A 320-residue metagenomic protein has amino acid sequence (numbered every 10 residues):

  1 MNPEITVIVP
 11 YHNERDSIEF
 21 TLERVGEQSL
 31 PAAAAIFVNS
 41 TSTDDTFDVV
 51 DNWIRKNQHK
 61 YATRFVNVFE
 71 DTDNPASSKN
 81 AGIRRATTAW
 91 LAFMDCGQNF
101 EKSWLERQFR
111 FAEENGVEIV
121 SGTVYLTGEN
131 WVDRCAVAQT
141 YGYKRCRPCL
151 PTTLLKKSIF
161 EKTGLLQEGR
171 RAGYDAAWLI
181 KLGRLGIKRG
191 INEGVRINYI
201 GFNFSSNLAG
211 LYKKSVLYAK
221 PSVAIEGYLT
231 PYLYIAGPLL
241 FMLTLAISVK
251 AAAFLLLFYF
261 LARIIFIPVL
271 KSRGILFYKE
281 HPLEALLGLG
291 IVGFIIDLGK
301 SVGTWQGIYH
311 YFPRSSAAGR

Functional and structural regions predicted by a protein language model:
M1-R24: N-proximal low-complexity "stem/linker" segments adjacent to membrane-targeting elements
E23-A32: Short, acidic, metal-binding catalytic loop of nucleotide-sugar glycosyltransferases
N39-D48, D95-Q98: A conserved acidic beta->alpha catalytic loop
F69-A86, R147: Glycine-rich, basic loop-to-helix element that forms the pyrophosphate-binding segment of sugar-nucleotide handling
L91: Short aromatic/hydrophobic "clamp" motif used to bind/position activated sugar donors
N99, S103-V132: Conserved donor NDP-sugar-binding/catalytic core segment of glycosyltransferases
L126, Q139-L155, R171, V223-P231: A recurrent flexible, glycine/aromatic-enriched loop bordering the glycosyltransferase active site that acts as
Q167-Y228: Catalytic donor/gating beta->alpha subdomain of glycosyltransferases that bind UDP-sugars
